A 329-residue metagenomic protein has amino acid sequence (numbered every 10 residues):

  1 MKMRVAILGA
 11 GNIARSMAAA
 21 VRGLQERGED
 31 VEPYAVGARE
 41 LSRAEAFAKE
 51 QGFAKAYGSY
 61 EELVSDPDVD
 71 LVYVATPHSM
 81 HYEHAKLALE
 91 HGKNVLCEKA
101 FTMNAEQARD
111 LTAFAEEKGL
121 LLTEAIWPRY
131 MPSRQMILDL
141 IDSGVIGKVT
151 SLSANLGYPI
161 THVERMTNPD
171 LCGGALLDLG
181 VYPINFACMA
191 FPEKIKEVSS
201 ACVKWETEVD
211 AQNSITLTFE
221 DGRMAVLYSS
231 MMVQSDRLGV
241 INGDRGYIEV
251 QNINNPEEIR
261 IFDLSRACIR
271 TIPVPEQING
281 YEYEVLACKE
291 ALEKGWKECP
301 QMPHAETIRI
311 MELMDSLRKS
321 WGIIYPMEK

Functional and structural regions predicted by a protein language model:
M1-Q51: N-terminal Rossmann-like dinucleotide-binding module
V31-A35, D70-V72, G174, Y247: Short active-site oxyanion
R39-E40, V274-L286, M302: Active-site loop of classical SDR/Rossmann-like NAD(P)-dependent oxidoreductases, centered on the catalytic Tyr-X3-Lys
F53-Y60: Conserved SAM-binding strand-loop segment of SAM-dependent methyltransferases
L71-H78, Y82-I126: Beta-strand-loop-alpha-helix segment that lines the small-molecule cofactor/substrate pocket of alpha/beta enzymes
L71-Y73, E220, A287-K329: C-terminal helix-rich "cap/oligomerization" subdomain common to oxidoreductases
P128-S199, E206: Predominantly a Rossmann-like dinucleotide-binding segment in NAD(P)-dependent oxidoreductases
N185-E258, P275, A287-K294, E328: Contiguous beta-strand/loop segments that form the cofactor/metal-binding neighborhood of enzyme cores
